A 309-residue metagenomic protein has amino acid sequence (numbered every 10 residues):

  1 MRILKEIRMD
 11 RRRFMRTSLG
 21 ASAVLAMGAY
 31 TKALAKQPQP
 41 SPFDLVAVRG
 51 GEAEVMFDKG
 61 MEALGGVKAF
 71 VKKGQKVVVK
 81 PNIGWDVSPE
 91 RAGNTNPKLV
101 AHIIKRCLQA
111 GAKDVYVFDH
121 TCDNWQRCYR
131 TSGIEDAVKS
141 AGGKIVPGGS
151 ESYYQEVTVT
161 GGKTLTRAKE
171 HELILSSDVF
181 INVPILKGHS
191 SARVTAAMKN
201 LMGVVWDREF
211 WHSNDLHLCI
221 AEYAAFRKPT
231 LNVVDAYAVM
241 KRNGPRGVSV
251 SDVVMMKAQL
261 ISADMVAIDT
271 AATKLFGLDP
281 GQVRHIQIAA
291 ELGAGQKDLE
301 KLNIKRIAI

Functional and structural regions predicted by a protein language model:
R2-I309: N-terminal and secondary-structure boundary signal
